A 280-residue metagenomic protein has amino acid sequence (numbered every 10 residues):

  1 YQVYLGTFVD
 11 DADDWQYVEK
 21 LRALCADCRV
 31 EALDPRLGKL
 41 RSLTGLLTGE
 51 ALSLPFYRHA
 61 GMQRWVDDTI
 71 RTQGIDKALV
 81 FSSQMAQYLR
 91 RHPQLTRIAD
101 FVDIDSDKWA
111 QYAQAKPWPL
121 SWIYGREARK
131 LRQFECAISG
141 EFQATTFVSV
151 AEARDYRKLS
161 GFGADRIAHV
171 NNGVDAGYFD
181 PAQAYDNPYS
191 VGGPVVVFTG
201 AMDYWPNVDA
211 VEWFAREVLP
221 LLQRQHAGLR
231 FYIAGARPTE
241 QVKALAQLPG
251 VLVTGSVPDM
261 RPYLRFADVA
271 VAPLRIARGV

Functional and structural regions predicted by a protein language model:
Y1-R29, R71-Q73, Q225: N-terminal subdomain of nucleotide-sugar transferases
Q16-Y17, A86-R91, R132-R166: A short, active-site helix/loop in glycosyltransferases that binds the activated sugar's phosphate group
R29, G193, H226-P262: Nucleotide-activated donor-binding/catalytic signature segment of Leloir-type glycosyltransferases, i.e., the conserved
P35-F56, R97-C136, R154, A201: Acceptor-binding helix/loop patch of EC 2.4 sugar-transfer enzymes, predominantly nucleotide-sugar-dependent
A110-Q111, R157, V174-G192, K243: Acidic anion/phosphate-binding donor-loop and adjacent secondary structure in glycosyltransferase catalytic cores
Q143, G250, S256, P262-V280: Acidic donor-binding loop of glycosyltransferase active sites
A151, V170-G173: Carbohydrate-associated surface elements
P188-V211, A215, L219: Conserved donor-binding/catalytic core segment of Leloir-type glycosyltransferases
